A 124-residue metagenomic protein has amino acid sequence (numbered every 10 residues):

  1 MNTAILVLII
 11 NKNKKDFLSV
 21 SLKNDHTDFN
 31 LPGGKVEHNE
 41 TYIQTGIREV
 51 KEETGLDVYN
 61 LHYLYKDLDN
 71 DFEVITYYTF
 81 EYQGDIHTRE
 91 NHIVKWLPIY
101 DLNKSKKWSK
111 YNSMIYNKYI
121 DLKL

Functional and structural regions predicted by a protein language model:
M1-F17, P32: Conserved N-terminal beta-strand and adjoining loop/helix that marks the start of the Nudix/MutT-like hydrolase domain
I9-N13, L22, T79-E81: Active-site beta-strand termini and strand-to-loop segments that position acidic
S21-L22, G33: Residue-level recognition of conserved beta-strand positions in structured domain cores
L22-K23, L68: Short, well-ordered beta-to-alpha junction loops that form the rim of enzyme active sites and present histidine/acidic
D25-T27: A conserved beta-turn-beta hairpin within the catalytic core of GNAT-like acetyltransferases that forms part
N30-V36: Adenylate-forming
V36-K118: Unchanged
